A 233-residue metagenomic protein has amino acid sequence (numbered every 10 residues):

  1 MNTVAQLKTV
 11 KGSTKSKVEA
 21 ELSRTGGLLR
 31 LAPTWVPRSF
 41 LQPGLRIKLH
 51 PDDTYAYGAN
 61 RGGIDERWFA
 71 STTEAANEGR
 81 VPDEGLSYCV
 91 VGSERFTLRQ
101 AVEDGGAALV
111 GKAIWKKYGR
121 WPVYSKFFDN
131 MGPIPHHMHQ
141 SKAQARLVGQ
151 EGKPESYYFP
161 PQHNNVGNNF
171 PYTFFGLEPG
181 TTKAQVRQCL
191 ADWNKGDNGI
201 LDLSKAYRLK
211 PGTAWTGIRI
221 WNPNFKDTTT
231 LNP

Functional and structural regions predicted by a protein language model:
N2-K183: Transition-metal
F127, D202-L203, N224: Residue-level preference for alpha-helix termini and adjacent loops
H136-H139, R208-T229: Conserved metal-binding segment of the jelly-roll/cupin
S141-Q144, A191, F225, L231: Generic preference for flexible, low-structure residues
E155-F159, N224-P233: A short hydrophobic beta-strand segment most commonly corresponding to one strand of the jelly-roll/cupin
P161-I218: Intrinsically disordered, low-complexity linker/loop segments enriched in Gly/Pro and charged/polar residues
